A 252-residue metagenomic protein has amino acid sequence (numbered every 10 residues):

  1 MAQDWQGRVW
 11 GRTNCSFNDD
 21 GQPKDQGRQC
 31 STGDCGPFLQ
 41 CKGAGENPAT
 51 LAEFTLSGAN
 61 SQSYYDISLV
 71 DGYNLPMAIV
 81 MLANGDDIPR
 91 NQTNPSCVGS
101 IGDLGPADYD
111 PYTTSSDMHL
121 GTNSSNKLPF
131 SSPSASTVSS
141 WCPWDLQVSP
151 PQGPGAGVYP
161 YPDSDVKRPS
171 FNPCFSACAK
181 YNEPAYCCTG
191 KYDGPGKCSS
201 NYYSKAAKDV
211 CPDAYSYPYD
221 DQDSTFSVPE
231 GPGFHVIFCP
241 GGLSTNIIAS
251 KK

Functional and structural regions predicted by a protein language model:
M1-K252: Extracellular low-complexity, O-glycosylation-prone Ser/Thr/Pro/Gly-rich "stalks" and linkers flanking catalytic
